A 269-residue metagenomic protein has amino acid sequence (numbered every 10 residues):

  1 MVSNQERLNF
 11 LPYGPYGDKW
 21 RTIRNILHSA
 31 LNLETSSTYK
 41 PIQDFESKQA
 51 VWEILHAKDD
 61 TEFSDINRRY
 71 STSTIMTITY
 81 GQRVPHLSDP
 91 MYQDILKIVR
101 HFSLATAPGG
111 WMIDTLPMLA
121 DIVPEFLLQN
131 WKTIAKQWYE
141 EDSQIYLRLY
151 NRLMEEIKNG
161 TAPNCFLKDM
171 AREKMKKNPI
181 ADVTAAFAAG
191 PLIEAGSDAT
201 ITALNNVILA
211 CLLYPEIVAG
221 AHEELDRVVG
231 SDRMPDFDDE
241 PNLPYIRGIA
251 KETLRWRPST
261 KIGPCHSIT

Functional and structural regions predicted by a protein language model:
M1-Q5, D18, T22, D44-Q49 (+2 more regions): N-terminal membrane-proximal hinge/A-helix region immediately C-terminal to the signal-anchor transmembrane segment
M1-T38, E62, N67, S71-S73 (+1 more regions): Cytochrome P450 substrate-recognition site 1
N32, I113, L127, I134-A203 (+2 more regions): Conserved cytochrome P450 catalytic core segment spanning the I/J/K helices
S36-F45, I54-T77, P85-Q93, L119-Q144 (+3 more regions): Cytochrome P450
S71, A199-E224: Cytochrome P450 catalytic-core helices
I75, Y146, M170, A221 (+1 more regions): Conserved hydrophobic/aromatic pocket- or pore-lining residues that grip, position, or stack substrates in active sites
R83-V84, S103-D114, Y150-P163, E216 (+1 more regions): Proline-centered turn/helix-capping motifs that create local helix->coil transitions or kinks
R233-T269: Conserved cytochrome P450 K-helix E-x-x-R motif and the immediately C-terminal K′/meander segment
